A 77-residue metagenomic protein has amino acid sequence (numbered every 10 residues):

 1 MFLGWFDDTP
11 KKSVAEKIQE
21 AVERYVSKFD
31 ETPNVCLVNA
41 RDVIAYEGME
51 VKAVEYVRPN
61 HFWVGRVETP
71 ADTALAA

Functional and structural regions predicted by a protein language model:
M1-K28: N-terminal acidic leader/helix
D8, R41, V67-T69: Generic structural motif
K28, N39-R41: Core catalytic machinery and nucleic-acid-binding channels of phosphodiester-processing enzymes
D30-T32: Signature of dsDNA virion morphogenesis modules
N34-V38: Amphipathic, hydrophobic secondary-structure cores in small proteins
R41-E47: Short, charged/polar "capping" segments at the starts of alpha-helices and the immediately preceding loops
G48-A77: C-terminal edge-of-domain segments
